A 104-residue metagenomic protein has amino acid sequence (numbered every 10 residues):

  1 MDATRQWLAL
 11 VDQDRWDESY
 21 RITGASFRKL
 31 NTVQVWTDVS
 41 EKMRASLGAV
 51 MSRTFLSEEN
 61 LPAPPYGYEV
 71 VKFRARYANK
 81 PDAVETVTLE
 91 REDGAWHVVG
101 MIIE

Functional and structural regions predicted by a protein language model:
M1-Q13: Short, low-complexity N-terminal intrinsically disordered segments enriched in polar/charged residues
D2, D17-Y66: Short solvent-exposed beta->alpha transition segments
S57-E104: Exposed beta-sheet edge and beta->alpha loop/turn motif
